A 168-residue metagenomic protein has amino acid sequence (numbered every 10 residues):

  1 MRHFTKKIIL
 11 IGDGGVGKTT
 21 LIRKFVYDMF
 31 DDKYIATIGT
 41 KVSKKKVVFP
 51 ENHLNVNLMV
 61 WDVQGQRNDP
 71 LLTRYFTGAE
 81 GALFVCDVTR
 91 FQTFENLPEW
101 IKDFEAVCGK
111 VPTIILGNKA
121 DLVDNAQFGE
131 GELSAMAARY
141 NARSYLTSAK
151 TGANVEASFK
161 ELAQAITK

Functional and structural regions predicted by a protein language model:
M1-K168: TRAFAC-class small GTPase G-domain
